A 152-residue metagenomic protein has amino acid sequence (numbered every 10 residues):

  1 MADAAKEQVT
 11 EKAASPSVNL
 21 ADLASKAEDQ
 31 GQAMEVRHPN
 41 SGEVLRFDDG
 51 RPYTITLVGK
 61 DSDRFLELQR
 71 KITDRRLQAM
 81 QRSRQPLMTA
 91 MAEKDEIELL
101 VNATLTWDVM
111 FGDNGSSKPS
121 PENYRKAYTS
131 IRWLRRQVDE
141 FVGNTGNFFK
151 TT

Functional and structural regions predicted by a protein language model:
M1-A2, L100, Y124: Short, intrinsically disordered, low-complexity terminal segments
M1-Q78, F148-T152: Short, charged/polar N-terminal "headpieces" of proteins
K12-A14, V109-T152: C-terminal charged interaction modules
P16, V58-D61, F65-L66, T89-E93 (+3 more regions): Intrinsic-disorder-associated interaction segments
N19-D22, M88, S120: Alpha-helix initiation/capping motif
R51-T56, M80-M88, N123-Y124: Charged, low-complexity surface segments at secondary-structure and domain boundaries
R64, E96, L100-N102, S120 (+1 more regions): Alpha-helical structural motif
L68-T106: Negatively charged, Asp/Glu-rich surface segments that serve as flexible interaction/assembly modules
